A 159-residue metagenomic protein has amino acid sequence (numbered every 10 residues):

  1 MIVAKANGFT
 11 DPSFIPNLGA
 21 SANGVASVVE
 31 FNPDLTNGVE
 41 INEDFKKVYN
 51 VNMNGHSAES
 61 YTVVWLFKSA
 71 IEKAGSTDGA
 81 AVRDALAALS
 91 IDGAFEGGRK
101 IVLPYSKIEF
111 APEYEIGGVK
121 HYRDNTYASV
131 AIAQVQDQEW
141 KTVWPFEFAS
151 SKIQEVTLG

Functional and structural regions predicted by a protein language model:
M1-V29: Extracellular/periplasmic bilobed ligand-binding domains
N7-S13, F31-D34, T62-V63, E139-W140 (+1 more regions): Solvent-exposed loop/turn segments at secondary-structure junctions within structured extracellular/periplasmic domains
F14, N37-I41, E59-V63, D78 (+1 more regions): Stable alpha-helical elements in mature extracytoplasmic
L18-G19, K46, K68: Glycine-centered helix-coil hinge/cap
T36-M53: The feature captures the short pre-catalytic strand/loop hairpin that immediately precedes and shapes the active-site
Y49-N54, S69-T142: Segments of small-molecule ligand-sensing domains
F146-G159: Short, cationic low-complexity segments
